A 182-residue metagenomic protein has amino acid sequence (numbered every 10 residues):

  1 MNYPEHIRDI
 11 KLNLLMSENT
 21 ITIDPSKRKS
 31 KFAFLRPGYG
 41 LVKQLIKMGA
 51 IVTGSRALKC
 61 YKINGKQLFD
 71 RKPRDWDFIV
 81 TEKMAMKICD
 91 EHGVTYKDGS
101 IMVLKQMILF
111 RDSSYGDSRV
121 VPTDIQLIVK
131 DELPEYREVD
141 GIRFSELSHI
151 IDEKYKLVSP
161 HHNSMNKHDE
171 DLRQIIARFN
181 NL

Functional and structural regions predicted by a protein language model:
N2-L12, D90-I101: Short N-terminal secondary-structure initiator segments
N2-R28, R74, S118-L182: Catalytic cores of NTP-dependent nucleotidyl/adenyl transfer enzymes across multiple folds
S26, F34-G38: Signature of uroporphyrinogen-III synthase
G38-C89: Active-site nucleotide-donor binding segment shared across nucleotidyl transfer reactions
K47, G93-K97, N180: Residue-level recognition of short, structured coil/turn motifs that connect secondary structure elements
D70-K72, K97-I101, N163-S164: Short, low-complexity, polar/charged sequence segments that are solvent-exposed and flexible
G93-Y136: Conserved catalytic core of two-metal-ion nucleotidyltransferases
